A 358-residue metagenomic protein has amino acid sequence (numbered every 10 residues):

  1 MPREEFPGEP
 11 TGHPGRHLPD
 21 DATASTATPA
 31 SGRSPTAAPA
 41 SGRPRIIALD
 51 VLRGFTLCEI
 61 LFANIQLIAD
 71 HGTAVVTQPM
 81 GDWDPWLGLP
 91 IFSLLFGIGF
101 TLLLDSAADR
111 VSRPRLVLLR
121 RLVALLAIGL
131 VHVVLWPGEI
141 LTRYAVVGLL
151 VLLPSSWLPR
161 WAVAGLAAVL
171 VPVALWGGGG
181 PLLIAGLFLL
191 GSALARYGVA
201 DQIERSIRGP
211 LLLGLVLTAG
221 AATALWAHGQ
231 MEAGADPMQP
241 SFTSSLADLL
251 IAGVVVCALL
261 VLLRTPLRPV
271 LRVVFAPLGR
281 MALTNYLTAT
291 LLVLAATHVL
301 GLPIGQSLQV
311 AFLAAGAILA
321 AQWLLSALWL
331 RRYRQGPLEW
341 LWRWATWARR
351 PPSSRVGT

Functional and structural regions predicted by a protein language model:
P2-T358: Alpha-helical transmembrane segments and their immediate juxtamembrane cytosolic regions
